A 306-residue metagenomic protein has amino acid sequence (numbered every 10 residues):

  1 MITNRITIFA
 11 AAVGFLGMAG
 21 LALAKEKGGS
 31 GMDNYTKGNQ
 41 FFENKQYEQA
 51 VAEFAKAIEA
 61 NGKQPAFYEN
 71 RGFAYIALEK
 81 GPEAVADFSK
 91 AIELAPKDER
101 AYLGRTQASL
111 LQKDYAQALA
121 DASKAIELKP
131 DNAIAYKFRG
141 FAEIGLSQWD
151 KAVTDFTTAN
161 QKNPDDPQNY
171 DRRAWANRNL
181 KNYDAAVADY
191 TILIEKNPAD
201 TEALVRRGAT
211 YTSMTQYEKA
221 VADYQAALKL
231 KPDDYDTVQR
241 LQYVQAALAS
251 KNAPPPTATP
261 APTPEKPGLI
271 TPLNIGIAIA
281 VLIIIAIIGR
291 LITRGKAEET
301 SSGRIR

Functional and structural regions predicted by a protein language model:
I2-R306: Alpha-helical tetratricopeptide repeat
